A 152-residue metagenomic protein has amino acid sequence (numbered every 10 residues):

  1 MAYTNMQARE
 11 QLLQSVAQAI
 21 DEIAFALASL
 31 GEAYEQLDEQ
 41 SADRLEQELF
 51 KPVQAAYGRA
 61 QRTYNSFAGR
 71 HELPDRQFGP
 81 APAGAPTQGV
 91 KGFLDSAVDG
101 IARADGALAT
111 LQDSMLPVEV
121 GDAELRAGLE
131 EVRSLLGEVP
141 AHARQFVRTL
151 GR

Functional and structural regions predicted by a protein language model:
M1-Y57: Leu/Val/Ala/Ile-rich N-terminal alpha-helices, chiefly Sec-type signal peptides and the beginnings
Y3-Q7, R76-G89, D113-L125: Short, charged/polar, low-complexity loop and linker segments that flank or interrupt alpha-helical bundles
E22, A26-S29, A33, T63 (+3 more regions): Amphipathic, well-ordered alpha-helical segments in soluble domains
G31-Y34, D38-S41, L45, D75 (+4 more regions): Coiled-coil heptad-register positions
K51-L73: Conserved alpha-helical segments that form or flank metal/cofactor-binding pockets of metalloenzymes
S66-K91, A143-L150: Short, solvent-exposed, charged loop/turn and helix-capping segments that join or cap alpha-helices on peripheral
V90-V98: Short, charge/polar-rich alpha-helical segments
G100-R103, A107-R152: Preference for long, well-ordered alpha-helical segments
